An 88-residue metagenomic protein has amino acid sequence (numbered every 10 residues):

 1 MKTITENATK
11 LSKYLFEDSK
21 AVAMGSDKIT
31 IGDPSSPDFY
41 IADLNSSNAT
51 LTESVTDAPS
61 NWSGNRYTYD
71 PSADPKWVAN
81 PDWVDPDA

Functional and structural regions predicted by a protein language model:
M1-A88: Interaction-interface detector
